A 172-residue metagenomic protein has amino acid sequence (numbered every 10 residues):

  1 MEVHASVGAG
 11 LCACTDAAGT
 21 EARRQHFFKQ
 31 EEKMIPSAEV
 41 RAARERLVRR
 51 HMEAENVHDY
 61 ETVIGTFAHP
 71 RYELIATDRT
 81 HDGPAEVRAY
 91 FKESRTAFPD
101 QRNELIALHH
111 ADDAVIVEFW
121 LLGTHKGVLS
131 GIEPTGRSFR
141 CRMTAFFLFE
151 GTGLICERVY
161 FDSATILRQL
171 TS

Functional and structural regions predicted by a protein language model:
G8-G10, G19: Residue-identity detector for glycine
C12-C14: Cysteine-centered motifs
R23-R24: Basic polycationic patches enriched in arginine
F27-S172: C-terminal and inter-domain tail/linker signature
